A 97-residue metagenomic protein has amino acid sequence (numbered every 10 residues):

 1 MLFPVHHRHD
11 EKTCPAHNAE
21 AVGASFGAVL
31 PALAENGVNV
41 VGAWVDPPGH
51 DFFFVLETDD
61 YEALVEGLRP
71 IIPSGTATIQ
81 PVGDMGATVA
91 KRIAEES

Functional and structural regions predicted by a protein language model:
M1-E35, N39-H50, E62, D84-S97: Short S/T/G/P-rich N-terminal loop/turn motif that feeds into the first structured element of a domain
R8, V55-E57: Short hydrophobic/aromatic beta-strand micro-patches that form the beta-sheet surface supporting nucleotide- or nucleic
E57-V89: An amphipathic, aromatic/His-enriched active-site/gating alpha helix that lines ligand/cofactor pockets
